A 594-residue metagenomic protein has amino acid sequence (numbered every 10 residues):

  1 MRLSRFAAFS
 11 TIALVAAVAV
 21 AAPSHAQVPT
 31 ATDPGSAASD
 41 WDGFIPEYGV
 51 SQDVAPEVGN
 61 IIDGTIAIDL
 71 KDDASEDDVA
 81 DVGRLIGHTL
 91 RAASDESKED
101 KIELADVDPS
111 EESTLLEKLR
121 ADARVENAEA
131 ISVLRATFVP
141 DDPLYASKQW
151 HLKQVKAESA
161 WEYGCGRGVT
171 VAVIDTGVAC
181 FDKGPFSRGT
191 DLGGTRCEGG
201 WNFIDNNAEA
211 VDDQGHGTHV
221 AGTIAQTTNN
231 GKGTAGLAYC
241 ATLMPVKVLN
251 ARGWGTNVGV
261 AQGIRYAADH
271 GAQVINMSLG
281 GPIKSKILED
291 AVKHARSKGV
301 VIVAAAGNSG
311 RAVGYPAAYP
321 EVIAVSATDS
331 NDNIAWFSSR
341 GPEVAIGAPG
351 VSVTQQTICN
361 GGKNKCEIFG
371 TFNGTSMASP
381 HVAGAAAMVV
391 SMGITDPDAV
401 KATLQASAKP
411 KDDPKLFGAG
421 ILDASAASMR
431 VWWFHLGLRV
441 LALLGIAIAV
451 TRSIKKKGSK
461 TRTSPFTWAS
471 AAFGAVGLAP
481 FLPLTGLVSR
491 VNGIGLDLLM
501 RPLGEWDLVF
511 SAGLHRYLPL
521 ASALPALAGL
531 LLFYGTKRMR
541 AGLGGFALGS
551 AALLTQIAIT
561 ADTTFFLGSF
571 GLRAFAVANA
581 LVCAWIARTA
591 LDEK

Functional and structural regions predicted by a protein language model:
R2-V28: Hydrophobic secretory-pathway targeting helix
V20-P140: Primarily auto-inhibitory N-terminal propeptides
P29-P34, W41-G49, G59, D95 (+5 more regions): Protease zymogen maturation seam
K148-T242, R252, Q262-G263, D269-H270 (+2 more regions): Active-site core segment of subtilase-fold serine proteases
W161, R167, T227, V246-E321 (+5 more regions): Substrate-binding/access-modulating region of protease and related hydrolase catalytic domains
A221-I224, M244-N250, W336, G350-F417: Hydrolase catalytic cores
A272-M277, K286-I287, A291, K298 (+4 more regions): C-terminal subdomain of the subtilisin-like protease fold in secreted/lumenal serine endopeptidases
T461-K594: Alpha-helical transmembrane segments of integral membrane proteins
